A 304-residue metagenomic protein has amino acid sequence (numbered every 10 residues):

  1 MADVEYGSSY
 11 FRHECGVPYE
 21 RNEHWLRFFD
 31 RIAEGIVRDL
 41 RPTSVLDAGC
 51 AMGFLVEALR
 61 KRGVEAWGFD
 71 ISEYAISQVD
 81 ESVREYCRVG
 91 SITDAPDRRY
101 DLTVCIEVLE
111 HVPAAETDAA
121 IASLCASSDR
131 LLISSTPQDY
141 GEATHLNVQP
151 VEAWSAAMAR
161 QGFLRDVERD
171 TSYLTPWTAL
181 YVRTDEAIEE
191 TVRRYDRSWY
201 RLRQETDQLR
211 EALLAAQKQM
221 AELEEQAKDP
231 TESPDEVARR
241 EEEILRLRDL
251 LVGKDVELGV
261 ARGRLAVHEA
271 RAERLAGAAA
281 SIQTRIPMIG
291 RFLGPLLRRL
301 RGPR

Functional and structural regions predicted by a protein language model:
M1-V104, A115-S127, G141, N147-A153 (+10 more regions): Conserved N-terminal segment of class I S-adenosyl-L-methionine
V108: Hydrophobic adenine-recognition pocket in adenosine-nucleotide-binding enzymes
H111-V112: A short His-aromatic
S128-Q138: Conserved beta-strand signature within the Rossmann-like core of class I S-adenosyl-L-methionine
G277-G302: Short hydrophobic helices that act as membrane-entry/anchoring signals
